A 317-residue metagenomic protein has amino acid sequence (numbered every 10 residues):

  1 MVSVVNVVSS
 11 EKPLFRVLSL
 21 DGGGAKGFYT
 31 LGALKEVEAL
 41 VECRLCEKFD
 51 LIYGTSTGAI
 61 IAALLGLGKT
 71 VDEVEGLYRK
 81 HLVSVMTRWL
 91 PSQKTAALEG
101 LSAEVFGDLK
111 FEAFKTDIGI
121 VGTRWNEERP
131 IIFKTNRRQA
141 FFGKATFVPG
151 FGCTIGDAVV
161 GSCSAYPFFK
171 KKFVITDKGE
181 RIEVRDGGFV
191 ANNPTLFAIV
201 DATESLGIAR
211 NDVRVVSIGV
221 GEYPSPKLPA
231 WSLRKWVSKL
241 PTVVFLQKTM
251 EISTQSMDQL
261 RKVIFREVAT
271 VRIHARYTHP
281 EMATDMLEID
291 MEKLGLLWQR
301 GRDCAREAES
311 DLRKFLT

Functional and structural regions predicted by a protein language model:
M1-T317: Patatin-like phospholipase
